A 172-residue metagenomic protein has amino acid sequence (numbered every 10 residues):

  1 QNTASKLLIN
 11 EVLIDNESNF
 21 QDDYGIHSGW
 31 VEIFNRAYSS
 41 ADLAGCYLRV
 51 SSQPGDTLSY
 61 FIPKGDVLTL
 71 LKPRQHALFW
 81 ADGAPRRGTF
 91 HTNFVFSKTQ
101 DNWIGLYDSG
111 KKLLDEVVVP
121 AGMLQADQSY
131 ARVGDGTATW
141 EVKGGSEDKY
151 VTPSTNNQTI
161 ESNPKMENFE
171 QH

Functional and structural regions predicted by a protein language model:
Q1-W140, T155-H172: Activation on beta-sandwich/Ig-like modules and their edge loops
V142-E147: A flexible loop/linker signature enriched in serine peptidases of the S9 family
D148-S154: Primarily marks secretory-pathway-exposed extracellular/lumenal segments that are disulfide- and glycosylation-prone
